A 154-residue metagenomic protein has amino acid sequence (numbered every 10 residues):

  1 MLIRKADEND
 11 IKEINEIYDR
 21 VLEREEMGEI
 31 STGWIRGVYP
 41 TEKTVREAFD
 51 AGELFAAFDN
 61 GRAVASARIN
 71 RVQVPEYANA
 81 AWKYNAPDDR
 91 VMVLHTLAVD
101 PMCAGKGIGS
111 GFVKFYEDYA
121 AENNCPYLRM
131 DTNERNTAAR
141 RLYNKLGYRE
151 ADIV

Functional and structural regions predicted by a protein language model:
L2-E16: A short beta-loop-alpha structural element at the N-terminal edge of CoA-dependent acyl/N-acetyltransferase catalytic
L22-T44: Conserved GNAT-fold acetyl-CoA-binding loop/helix
G52-A67: Conserved beta-hairpin
R68-T96, A104: Conserved acyl-donor/pantetheine-binding loop and adjacent beta-alpha core of acyl/acetyltransferases and related
V99, G105-D118, R141-K145: Conserved acetyl-CoA-binding loop-helix of GNAT-fold acetyltransferases
A104, M130-A139: Conserved beta-strand-loop-alpha-helix junction that forms the acyl-donor binding cleft
S110, E122, R135-D152: Conserved active-site alpha-helix within GNAT-family acetyltransferase domains
V113, A120-T132: Conserved GNAT acetyl-CoA-binding A-motif
